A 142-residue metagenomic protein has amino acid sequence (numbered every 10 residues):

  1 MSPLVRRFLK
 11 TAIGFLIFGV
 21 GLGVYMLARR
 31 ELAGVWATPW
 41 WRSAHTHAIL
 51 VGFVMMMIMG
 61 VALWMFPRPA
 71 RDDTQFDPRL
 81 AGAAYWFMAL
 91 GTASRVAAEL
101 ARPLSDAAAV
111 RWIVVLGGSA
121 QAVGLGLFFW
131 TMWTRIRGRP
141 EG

Functional and structural regions predicted by a protein language model:
M1-G142: Hydrophobic alpha-helical transmembrane segments of multi-pass integral membrane proteins
